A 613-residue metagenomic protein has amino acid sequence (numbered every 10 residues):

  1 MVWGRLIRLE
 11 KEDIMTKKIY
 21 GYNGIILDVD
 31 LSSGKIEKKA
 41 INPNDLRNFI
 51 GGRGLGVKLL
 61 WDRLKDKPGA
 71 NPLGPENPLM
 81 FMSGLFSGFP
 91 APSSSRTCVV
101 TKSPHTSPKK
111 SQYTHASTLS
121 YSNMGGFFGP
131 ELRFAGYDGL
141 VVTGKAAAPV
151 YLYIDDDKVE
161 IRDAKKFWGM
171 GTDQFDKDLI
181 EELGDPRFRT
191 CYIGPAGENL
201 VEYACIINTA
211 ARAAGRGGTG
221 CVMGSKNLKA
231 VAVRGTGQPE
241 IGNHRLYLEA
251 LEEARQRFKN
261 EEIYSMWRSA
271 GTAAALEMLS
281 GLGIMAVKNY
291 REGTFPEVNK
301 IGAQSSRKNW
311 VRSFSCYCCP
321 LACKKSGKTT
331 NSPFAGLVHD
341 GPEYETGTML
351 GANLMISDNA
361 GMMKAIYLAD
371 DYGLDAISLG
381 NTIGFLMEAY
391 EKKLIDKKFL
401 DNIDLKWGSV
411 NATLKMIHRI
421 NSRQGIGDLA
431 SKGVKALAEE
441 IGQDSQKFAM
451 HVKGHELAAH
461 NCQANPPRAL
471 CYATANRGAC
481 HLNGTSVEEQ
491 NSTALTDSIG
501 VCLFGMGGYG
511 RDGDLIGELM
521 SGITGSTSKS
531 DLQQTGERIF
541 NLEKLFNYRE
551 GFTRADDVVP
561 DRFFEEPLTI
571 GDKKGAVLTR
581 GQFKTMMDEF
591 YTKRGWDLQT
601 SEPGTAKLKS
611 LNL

Functional and structural regions predicted by a protein language model:
M1-G4, P92, V558: General helical secondary-structure elements
W3-I14: Short, Lys/Arg-enriched N-terminal segments with co-localized hydrophobic residues within the first ~10-30 amino acids
L6, G74, K109-Y113, I180 (+3 more regions): Extended C-terminal regions of large enzymes
D13-N309, D371: Basic, polar low-complexity surface loops/patches
